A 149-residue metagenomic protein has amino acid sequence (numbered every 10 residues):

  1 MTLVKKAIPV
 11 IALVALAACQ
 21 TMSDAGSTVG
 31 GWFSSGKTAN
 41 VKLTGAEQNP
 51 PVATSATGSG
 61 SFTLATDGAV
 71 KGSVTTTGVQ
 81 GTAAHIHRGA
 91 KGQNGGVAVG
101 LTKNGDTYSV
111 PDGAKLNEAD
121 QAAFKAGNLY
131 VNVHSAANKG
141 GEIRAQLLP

Functional and structural regions predicted by a protein language model:
M1-C19: Sec-dependent bacterial lipoprotein signal peptides
T2, C19-A84, R88-P149: Metal-centered catalytic cores of metalloenzymes
